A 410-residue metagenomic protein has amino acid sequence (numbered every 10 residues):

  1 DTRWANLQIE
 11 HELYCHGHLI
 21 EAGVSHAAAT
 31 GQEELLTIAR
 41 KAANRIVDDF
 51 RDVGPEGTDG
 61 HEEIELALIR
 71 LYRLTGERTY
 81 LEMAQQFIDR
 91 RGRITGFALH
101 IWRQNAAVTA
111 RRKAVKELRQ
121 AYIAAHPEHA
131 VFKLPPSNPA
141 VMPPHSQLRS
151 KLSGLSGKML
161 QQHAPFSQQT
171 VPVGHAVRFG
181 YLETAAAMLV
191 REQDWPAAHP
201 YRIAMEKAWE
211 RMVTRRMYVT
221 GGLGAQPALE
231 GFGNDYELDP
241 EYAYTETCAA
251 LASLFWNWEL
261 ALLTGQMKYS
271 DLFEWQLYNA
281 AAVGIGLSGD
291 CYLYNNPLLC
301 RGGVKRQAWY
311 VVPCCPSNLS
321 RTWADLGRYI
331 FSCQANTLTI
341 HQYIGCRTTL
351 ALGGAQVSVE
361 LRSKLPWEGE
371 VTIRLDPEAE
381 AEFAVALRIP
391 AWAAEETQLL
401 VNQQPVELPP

Functional and structural regions predicted by a protein language model:
D1-P410: Glycan-recognition and catalytic cores of secretory/periplasmic carbohydrate-active enzymes
